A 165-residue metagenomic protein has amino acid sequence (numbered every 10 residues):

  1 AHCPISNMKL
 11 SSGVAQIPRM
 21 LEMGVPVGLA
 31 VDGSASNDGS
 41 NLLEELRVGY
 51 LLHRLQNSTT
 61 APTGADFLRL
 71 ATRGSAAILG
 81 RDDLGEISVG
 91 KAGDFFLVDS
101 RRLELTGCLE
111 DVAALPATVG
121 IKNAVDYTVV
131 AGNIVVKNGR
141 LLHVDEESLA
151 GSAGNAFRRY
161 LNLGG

Functional and structural regions predicted by a protein language model:
A1-H2, L97: Conserved beta-strand positions in the central sheet of alpha/beta enzyme cores
C3-P4, V31: Short beta->alpha connector loops at strand-helix junctions that form conserved, small/polar/Pro-enriched
K9-S11: Helical hairpin unit composed of two closely spaced alpha helices linked by a short loop
V14-P18, D111-A114: Charged helix-capping and loop-helix junction motifs
P18-R102, T118-G120: His/Asp/Glu-enriched, well-ordered alpha-helical/loop segment that forms or immediately abuts the divalent-metal
T63-D66, R101-L109, N162-G165: Short, positively charged
A92-A150: C-terminal cap of metal-dependent C-N hydrolases
A150-G165: Short, solvent-exposed cationic patches
